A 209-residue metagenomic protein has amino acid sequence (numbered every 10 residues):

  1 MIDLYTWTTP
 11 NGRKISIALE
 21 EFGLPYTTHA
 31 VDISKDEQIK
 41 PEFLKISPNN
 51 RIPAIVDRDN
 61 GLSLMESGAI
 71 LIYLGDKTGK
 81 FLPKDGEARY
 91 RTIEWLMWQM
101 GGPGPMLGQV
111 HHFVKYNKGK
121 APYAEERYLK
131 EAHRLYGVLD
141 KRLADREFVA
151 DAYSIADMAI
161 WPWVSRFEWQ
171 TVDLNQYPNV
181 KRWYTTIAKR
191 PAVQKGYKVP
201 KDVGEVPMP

Functional and structural regions predicted by a protein language model:
M1-E126, K130, D140: GST-like domain detector, emphasizing the conserved glutathione-binding G-site in the N-terminal thioredoxin-like
I33-S34, R182, D202: Positions that flank functional sites
E37-I39, T186, V206-P207: Short Asp/Glu-rich motifs
L74, L96-P191, G196, P209: GST-like fold's C-terminal all-alpha helical module
Y90, G196-P200: Charged, low-complexity, helix-prone segments enriched in Lys/Glu/Asp/Gln
P200-P209: Acidic/histidine-enriched, glycine/proline-rich intrinsically disordered or flexible terminal extensions
